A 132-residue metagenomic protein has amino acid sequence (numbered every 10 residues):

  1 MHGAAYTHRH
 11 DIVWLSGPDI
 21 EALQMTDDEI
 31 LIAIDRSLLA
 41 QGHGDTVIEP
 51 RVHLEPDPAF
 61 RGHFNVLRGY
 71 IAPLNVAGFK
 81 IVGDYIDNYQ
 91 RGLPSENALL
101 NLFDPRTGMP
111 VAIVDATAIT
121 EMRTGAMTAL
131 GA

Functional and structural regions predicted by a protein language model:
M1-E121, M127: N-terminal ligand-binding/catalytic initiation module
T128-A132: Buried hydrophobic packing segments
